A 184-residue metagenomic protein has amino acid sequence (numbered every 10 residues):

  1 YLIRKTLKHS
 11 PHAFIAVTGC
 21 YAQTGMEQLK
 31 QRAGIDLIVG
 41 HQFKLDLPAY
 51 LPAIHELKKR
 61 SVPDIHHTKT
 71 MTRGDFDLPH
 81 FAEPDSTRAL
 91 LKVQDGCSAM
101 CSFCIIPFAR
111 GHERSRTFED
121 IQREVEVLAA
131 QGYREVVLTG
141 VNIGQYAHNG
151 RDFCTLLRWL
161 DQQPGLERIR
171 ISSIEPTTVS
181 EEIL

Functional and structural regions predicted by a protein language model:
Y1-Q145: Proteins enriched for Cys/Gly/acidic motifs involved in redox and nucleic-acid/cofactor modification
A16, T24-G25, A130-L184: Conserved SAM/AdoMet-binding glycine-rich loop
